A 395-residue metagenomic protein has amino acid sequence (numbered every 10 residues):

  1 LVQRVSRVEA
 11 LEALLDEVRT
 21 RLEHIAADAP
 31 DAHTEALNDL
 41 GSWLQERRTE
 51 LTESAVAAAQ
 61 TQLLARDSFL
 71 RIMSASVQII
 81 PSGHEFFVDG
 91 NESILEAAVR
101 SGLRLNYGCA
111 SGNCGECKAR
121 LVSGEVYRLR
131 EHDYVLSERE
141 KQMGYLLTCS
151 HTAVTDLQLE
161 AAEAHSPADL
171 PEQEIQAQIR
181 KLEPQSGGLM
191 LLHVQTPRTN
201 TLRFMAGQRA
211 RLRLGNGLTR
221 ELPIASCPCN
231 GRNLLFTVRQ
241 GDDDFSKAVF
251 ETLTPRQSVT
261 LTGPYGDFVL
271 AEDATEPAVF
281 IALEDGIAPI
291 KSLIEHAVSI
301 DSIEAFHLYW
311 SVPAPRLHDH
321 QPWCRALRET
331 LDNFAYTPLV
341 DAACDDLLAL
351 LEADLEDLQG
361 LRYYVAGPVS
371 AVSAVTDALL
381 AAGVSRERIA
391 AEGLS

Functional and structural regions predicted by a protein language model:
R4, E23-E35: Charged, low-complexity interaction regions
R4-R19: Short amphipathic alpha-helical heptad-repeat segments
A55-N106: N-terminal pre-ligand scaffold of iron-sulfur
F87, G108, T152, R203 (+1 more regions): Residue-level "contact hotspot" at macromolecular interaction interfaces
A97-N106, E116-H165: Iron-sulfur (Fe-S) cluster-binding segments and ferredoxin-like electron-carrier domains, especially [2Fe-2S]
P171-S258, V312-A314, D341: Ferredoxin-reductase
G231-R232, T237-S395: FNR/FR-type flavoprotein reductase catalytic core
